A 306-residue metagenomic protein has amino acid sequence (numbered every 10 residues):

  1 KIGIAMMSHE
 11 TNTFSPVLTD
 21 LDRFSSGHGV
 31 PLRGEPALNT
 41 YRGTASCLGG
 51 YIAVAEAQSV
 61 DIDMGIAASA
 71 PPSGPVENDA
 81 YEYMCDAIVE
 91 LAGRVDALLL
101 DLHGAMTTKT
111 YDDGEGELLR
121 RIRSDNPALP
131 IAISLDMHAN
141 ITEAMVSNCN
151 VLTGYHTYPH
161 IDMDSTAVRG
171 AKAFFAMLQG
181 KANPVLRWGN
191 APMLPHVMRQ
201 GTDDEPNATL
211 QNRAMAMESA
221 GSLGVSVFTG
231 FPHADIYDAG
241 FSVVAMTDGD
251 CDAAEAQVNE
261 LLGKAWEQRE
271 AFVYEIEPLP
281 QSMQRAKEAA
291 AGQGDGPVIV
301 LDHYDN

Functional and structural regions predicted by a protein language model:
K1, A57-V60, M64, E90-L98 (+1 more regions): Glycine-rich phosphate/diphosphate-binding loops that line cofactor/substrate pockets in enzymes
K1-A57: N-terminal amphipathic/basic leader segments beginning at the initiator methionine
G3-E10, P75-C85, A92-Q179, P297-N306: Active-site histidine-anchored catalytic micro-motif
V30-R33, M64-S73, D101-H103, L261-Q268: Gly-rich Lys/Arg/Thr-decorated short loops/hinges at beta-loop-alpha junctions or inter-strand turns that position
I52-V89: Low-complexity, highly charged intrinsically disordered N-terminal segments that act as targeting/localization
E56-V60, G93, S124-P127, G154-T157 (+5 more regions): Generic secondary-structure signature for well-ordered alpha-helical cores
A167, A171, F175-M215: Conserved anion/nucleotide-ligand pocket segment
M198-N306: Hard-cation-handling environments
